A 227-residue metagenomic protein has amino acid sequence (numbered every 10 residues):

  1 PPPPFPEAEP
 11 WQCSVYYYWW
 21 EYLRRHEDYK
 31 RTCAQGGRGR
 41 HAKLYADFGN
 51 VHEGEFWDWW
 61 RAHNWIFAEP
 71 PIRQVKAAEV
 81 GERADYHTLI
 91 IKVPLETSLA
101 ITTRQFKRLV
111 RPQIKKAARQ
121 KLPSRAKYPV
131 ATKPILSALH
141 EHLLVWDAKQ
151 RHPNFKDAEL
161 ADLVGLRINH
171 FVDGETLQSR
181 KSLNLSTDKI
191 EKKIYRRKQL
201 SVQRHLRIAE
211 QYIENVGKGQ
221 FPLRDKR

Functional and structural regions predicted by a protein language model:
P1-A126: DNA-contacting interfaces and partner/effector-binding or oligomerization modules in DNA-centric proteins
L122-R227: K/R-rich mixed-charge low-complexity regions
